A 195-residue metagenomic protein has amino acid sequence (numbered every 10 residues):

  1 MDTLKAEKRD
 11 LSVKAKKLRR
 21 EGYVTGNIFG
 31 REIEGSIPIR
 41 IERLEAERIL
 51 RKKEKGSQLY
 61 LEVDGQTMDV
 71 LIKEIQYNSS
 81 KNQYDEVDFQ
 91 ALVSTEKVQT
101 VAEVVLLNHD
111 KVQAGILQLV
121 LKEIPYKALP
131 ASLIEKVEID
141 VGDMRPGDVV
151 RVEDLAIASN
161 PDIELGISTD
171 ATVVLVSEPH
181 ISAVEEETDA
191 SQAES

Functional and structural regions predicted by a protein language model:
M1-S195: Acidic, negatively charged sequence tracts
